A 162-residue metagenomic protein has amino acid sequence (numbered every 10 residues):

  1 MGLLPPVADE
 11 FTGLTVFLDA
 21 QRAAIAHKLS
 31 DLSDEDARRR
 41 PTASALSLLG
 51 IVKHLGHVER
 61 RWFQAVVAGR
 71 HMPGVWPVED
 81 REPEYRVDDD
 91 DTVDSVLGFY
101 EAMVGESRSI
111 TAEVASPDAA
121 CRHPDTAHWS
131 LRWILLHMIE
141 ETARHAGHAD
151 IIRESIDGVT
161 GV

Functional and structural regions predicted by a protein language model:
M1-L4, F11-S30, D34-E82, R122-V162: Short, contiguous alpha-helical
P83-R122, R132-M138: Acidic/histidine-rich alpha-helical segments that form the ligand environment of transition-metal centers
